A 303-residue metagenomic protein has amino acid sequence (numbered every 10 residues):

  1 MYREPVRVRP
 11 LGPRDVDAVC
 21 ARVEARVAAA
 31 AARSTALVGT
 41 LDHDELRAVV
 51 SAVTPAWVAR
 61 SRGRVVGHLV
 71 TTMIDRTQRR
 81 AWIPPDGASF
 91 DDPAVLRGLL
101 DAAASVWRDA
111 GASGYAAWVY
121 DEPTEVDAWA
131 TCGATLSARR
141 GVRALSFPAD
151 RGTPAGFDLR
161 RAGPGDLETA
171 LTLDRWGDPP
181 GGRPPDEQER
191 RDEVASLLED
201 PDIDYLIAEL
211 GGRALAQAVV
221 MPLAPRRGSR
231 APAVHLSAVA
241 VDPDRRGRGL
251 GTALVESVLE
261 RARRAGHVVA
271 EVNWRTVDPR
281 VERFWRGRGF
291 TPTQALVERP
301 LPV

Functional and structural regions predicted by a protein language model:
M1-E4, G87-A155, Q294-P302: Acyl-donor-binding surface of acyltransferase catalytic domains
R7-A21, A30-R33, D158-T172: A short beta-loop-alpha structural element at the N-terminal edge of CoA-dependent acyl/N-acetyltransferase catalytic
V27-R47, D178-V194: Conserved GNAT-fold acetyl-CoA-binding loop/helix
T35, G39-G98, L210, A218-V239: Conserved donor-binding loop and adjoining core beta-sheet/short helix segment in diverse acyl/aminoacyl transferases
D92-V106, A238-V241, G247-E260, R264 (+1 more regions): Conserved acetyl-CoA-binding loop-helix of GNAT-fold acetyltransferases
Y115-V119, L236, A270-W274: Conserved hydrophobic beta-strand within the GNAT/NAT acetyltransferase core sheet that lines the active-site cleft
D127-W129, W285, F290: Conserved active-site tyrosine of GNAT-family acetyltransferases
A155-V234: Flexible, substrate/cofactor-facing loop regions flanked by secondary structure within enzyme catalytic domains
